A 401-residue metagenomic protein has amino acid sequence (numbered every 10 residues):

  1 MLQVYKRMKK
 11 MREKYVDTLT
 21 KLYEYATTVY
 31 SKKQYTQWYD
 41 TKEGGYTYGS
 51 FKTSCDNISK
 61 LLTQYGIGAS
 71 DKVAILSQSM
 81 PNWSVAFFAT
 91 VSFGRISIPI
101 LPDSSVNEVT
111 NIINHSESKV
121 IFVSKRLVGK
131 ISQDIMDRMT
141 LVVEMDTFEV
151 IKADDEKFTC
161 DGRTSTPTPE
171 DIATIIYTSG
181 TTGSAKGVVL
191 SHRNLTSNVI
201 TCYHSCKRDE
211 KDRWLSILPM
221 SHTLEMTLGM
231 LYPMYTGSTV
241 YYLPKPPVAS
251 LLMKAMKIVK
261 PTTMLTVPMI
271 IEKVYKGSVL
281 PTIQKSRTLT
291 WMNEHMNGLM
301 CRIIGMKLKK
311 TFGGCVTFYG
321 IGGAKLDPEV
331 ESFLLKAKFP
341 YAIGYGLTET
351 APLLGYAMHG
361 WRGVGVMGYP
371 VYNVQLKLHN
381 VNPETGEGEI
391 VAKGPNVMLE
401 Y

Functional and structural regions predicted by a protein language model:
K32-Q34, F158-Y177, S184, K207-R213: Conserved pre-ATP/AMP-binding loop-to-beta segment of ANL
Y35-I67, D71-M80, S84-F88, S105-T110 (+2 more regions): Conserved AMP-binding/adenylate-forming core of the ANL superfamily
D40, V128-P169, S278-K307: ANL superfamily adenylate-forming
G45-G49, A173-V199: Conserved AMP-binding A3 loop
Y65, S92-D154, C160: Structural core segment of the AMP-binding/adenylate-forming
K72, Q78-I98, P102-V106, N114-V120 (+4 more regions): A short helix-loop-beta submotif of the ANL/AMP-binding
T196-R213, M220-M306, C315, P340: Conserved AMP-binding/adenylation subdomain of ANL enzymes
M300, I304-Y401: Conserved AMP-binding/adenylate-forming
